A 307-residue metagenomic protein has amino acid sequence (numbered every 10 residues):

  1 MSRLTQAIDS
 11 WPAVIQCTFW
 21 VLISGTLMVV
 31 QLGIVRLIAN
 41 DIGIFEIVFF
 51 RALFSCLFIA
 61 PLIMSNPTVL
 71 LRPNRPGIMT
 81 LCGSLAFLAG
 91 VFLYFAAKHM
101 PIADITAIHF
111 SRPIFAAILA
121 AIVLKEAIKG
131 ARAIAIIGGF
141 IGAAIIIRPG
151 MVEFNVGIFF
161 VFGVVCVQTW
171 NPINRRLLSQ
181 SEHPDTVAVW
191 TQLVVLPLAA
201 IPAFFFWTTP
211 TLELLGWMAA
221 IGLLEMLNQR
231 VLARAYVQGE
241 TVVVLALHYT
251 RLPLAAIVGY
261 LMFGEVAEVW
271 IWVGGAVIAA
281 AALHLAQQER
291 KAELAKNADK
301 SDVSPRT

Functional and structural regions predicted by a protein language model:
S2-I8, C56-R75, I141-E153, V195-L214 (+3 more regions): Membrane-interface helix-cap regions at the ends of transmembrane helices in multi-pass membrane proteins
I15-S24, I63-L93, N155-V164, T209-L227 (+1 more regions): Loop-to-transmembrane-helix transition segments
Q16-C17, D41-L88, V167-W170, W190-F205: Transmembrane alpha-helices of multi-pass small-molecule transport proteins
G25, V29, G33, A60 (+10 more regions): Hydrophobic/small/kink-forming positions within alpha-helical transmembrane segments of polytopic membrane proteins
M28, G33-R36, I59, G150-P210 (+2 more regions): Transmembrane alpha-helical segments that form core, pore/gating elements of small-molecule transporters/exporters
T106-S111, L178-V194, Q229-Y260: Helix-helix packing/entry segments at the starts of transmembrane helices
R112-I134, F206, P253-W272: C-terminal transmembrane-helix exit sites in multi-pass transporters
A131-I147, W270-E289: Hydrophobic transmembrane alpha-helices of multi-pass small-molecule transport proteins
